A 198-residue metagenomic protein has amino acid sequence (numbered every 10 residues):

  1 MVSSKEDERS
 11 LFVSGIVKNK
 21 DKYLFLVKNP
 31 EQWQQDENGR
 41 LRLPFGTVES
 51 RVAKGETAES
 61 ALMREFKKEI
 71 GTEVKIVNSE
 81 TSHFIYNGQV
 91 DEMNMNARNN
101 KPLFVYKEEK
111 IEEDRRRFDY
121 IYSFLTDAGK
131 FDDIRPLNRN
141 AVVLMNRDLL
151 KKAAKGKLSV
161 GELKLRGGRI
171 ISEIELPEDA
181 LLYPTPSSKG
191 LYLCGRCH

Functional and structural regions predicted by a protein language model:
M1-V48, V74-N78: N-terminal strand-loop-strand
K18, K67-I70: Extended cationic-aromatic binding surfaces that line active-site or macromolecule-binding grooves and engage
Q32, V52-A53, S82-I85: Short, catalytically relevant binding-site loops at active-site mouths
G39-L43, E108, E112-H198: Nudix hydrolase/Nudix homology domain
R51-A61: N-terminal phosphate-binding loop and adjacent alpha-helix
L62, F66: Hydrophobic alpha-helical positions that pack around
G71-F131: Active-site segment of metal-dependent pyrophosphate-handling enzymes, primarily the Nudix hydrolase catalytic core
